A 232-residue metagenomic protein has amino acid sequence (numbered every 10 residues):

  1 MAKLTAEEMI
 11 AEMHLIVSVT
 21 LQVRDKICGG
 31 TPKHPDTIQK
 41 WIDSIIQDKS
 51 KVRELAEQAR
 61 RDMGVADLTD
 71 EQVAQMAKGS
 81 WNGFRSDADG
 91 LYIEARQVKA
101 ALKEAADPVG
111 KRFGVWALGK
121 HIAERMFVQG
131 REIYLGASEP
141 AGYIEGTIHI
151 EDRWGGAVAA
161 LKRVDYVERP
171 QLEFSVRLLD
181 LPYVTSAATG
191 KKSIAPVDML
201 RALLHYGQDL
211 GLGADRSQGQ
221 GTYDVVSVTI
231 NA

Functional and structural regions predicted by a protein language model:
M1-A232: RNA-interacting cores
